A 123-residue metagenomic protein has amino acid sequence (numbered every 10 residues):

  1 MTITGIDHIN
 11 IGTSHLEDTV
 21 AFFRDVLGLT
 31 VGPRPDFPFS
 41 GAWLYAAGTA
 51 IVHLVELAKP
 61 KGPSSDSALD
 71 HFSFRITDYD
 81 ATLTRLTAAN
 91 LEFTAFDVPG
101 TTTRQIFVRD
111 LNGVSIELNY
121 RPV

Functional and structural regions predicted by a protein language model:
M1-E17, G48, L69-F72: N-terminal beta-strand motif that seeds the catalytic metal site of vicinal oxygen chelate
M1-T2, L83, A88-V123: Vicinal oxygen chelate
G5, P38, A68, T102: Exposed loop/turn and edge beta-strand positions of beta-sandwich/beta-sheet ligand-binding modules
N10, T30-D36, F96-P99, V123: Conserved catalytic-core motifs of GNAT/GCN5-like acyltransferases
G12-I51: Core segments of cupin and vicinal oxygen chelate
F37, A47, Y79, P99-T101 (+1 more regions): A short, compositionally biased micro-patch
F72-T84: Mid-chain, well-packed structural core segment of small domains
